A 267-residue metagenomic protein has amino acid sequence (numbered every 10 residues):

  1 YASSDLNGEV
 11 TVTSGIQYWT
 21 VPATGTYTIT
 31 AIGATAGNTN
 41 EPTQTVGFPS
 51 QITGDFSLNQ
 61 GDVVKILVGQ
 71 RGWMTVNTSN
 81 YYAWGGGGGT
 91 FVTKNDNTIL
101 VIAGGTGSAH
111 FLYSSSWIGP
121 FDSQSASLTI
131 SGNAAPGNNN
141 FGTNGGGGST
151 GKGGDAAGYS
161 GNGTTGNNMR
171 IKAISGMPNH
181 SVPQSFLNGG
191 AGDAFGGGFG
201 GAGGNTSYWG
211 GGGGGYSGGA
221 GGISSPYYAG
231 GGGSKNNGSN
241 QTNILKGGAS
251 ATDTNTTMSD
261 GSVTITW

Functional and structural regions predicted by a protein language model:
Y1-A31, G37-W267: Glycine-centric low-complexity repeats
